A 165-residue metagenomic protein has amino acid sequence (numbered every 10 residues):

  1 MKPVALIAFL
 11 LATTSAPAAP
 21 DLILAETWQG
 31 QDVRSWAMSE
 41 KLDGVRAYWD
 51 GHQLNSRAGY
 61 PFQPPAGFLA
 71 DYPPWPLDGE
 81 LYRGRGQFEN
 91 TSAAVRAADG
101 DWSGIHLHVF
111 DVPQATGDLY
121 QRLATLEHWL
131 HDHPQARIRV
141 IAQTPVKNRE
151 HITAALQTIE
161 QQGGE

Functional and structural regions predicted by a protein language model:
M1-I7: Sec-dependent signal peptide recognition, specifically the positively charged N-region followed immediately by
A8-L11, D99: N-terminal regions of proteins, emphasizing targeting and processing segments when present
A12-A16: N-terminal signal peptide c-region/cleavage motif recognized by signal peptidases
P17-G30: Charged, flexible boundary elements
Q29-A136: Covalent nucleotidyltransferase
L123-E165: Predominantly the structural core of cysteine protease catalytic domains
